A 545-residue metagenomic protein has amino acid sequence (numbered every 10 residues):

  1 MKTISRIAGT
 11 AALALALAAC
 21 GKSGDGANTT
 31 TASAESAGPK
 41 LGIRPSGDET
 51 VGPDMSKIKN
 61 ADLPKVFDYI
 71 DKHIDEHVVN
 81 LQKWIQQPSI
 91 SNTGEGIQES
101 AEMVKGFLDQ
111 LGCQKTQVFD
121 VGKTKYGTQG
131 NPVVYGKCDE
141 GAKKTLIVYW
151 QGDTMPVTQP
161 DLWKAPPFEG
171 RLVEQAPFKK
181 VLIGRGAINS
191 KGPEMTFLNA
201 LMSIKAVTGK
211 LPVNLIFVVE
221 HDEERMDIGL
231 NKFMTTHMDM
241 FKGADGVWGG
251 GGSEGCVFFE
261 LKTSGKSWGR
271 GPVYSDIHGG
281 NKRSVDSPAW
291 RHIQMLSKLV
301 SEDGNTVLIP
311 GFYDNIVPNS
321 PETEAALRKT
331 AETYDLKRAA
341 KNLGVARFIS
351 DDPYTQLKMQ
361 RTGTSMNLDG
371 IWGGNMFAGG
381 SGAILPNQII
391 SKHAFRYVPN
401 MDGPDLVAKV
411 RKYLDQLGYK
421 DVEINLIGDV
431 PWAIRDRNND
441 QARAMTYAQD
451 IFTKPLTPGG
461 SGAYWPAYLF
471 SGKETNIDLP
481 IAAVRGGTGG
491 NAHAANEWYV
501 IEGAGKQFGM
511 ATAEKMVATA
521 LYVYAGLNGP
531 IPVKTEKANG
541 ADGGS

Functional and structural regions predicted by a protein language model:
L17-A19: C-terminal motif of bacterial Sec signal peptides marking the signal peptidase cleavage site
G21-S23: Bacterial signal peptide processing site
A32-G96, Q114, S253, N539-D542: N-terminal hydrophobic or amphipathic helices/low-complexity stretches enriched in small/hydrophobic/Pro/Gly
I90-K144, E169-G170: A non-catalytic alpha/beta surface segment that caps or lines the substrate-entry region of metallo-dependent hydrolase
K143-I216, G505-K506: Active-site metal-coordination/substrate-binding segment of hydrolases, especially metallo-dependent peptidases
G152-T154, V218-D227, G249, G265-S267 (+1 more regions): Acidic, glycine-rich active-site loops and adjacent beta-strand->loop/helix elements that engage anionic groups
V181-G252, P532: Acidic/histidine-rich catalytic neighborhood of metal-dependent amide-processing enzymes
N305-Q388, R396-K412, L417, D421-G544: An extended, acidic, His-containing surface patch that forms the Zn2+-binding/catalytic region of metallohydrolases
